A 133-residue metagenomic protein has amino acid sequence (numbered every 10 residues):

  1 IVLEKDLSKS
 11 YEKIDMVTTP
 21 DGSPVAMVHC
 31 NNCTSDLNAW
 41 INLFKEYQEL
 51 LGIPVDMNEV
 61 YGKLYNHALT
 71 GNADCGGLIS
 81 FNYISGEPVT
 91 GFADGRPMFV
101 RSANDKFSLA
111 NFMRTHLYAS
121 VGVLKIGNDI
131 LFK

Functional and structural regions predicted by a protein language model:
I1-K133: Active-site core segments that coordinate phosphate-bearing ligands/cofactors across diverse enzyme families
